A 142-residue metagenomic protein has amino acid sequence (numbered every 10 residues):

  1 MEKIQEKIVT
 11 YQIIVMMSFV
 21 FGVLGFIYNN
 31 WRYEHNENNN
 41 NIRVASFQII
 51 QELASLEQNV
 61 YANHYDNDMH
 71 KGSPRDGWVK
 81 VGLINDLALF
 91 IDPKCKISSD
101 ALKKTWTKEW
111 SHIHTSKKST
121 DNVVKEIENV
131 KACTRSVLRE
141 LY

Functional and structural regions predicted by a protein language model:
M1-M16: N-terminal positive-inside, membrane-proximal cytosolic segments immediately preceding the first
Q12-N29: Hydrophobic membrane-insertion alpha-helices, especially the h-region of bacterial N-terminal signal peptides
I27-Y142: Conserved non-transmembrane functional hotspots
